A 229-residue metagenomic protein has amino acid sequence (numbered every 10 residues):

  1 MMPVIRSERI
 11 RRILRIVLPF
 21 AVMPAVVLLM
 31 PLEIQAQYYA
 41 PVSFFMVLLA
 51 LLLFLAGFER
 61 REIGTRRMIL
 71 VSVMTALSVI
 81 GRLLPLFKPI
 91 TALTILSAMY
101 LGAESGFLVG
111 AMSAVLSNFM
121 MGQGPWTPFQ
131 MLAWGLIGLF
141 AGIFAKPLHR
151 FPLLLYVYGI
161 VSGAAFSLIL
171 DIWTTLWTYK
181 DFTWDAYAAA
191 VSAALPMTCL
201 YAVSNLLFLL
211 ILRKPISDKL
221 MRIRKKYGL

Functional and structural regions predicted by a protein language model:
M2-F45, T127-F129, I143, P147-L229: Membrane-embedded alpha-helical hairpins and interfacial helices in multi-pass inner-membrane proteins
M2-I95: Hydrophobic transmembrane alpha-helices
L52-L55, T91-F107, L139-A145: Generic transmembrane alpha-helix motif of multi-pass integral membrane proteins
G64-R67, A103-L108, L148-L153: Membrane-helix interface segments
S72, A76, A92, L96 (+9 more regions): Residue-level signature of the transmembrane alpha-helical core of multi-pass small-molecule transporters
S78-T91, A111-A145: Interfacial aromatic-anchored transmembrane helix boundaries in multi-pass membrane proteins
I80, Y100-L101, V203: Transmembrane helix irregularities
I90-I95, A114-F119, F151-L153, L176-K180: A cytosolic-side transmembrane-helix exit/cap motif
